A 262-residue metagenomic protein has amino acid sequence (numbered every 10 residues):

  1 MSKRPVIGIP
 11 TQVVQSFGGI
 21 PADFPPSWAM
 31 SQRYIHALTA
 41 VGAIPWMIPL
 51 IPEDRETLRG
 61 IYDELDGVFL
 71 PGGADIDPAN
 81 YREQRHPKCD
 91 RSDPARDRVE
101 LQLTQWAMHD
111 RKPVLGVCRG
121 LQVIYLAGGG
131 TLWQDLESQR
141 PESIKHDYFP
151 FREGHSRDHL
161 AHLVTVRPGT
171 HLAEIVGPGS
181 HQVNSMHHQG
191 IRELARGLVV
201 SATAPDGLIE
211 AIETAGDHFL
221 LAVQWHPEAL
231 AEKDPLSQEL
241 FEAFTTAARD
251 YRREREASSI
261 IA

Functional and structural regions predicted by a protein language model:
M1-L115, L126, W133, E137-V176 (+5 more regions): N-terminal beta1-alpha1 cap of cysteine-dependent amidohydrolase-like domains
G116, L121: Glycine-rich beta-to-alpha active-site loop
L221-Q224: Active-site-proximal beta-strand elements of phosphoester/diester hydrolases
